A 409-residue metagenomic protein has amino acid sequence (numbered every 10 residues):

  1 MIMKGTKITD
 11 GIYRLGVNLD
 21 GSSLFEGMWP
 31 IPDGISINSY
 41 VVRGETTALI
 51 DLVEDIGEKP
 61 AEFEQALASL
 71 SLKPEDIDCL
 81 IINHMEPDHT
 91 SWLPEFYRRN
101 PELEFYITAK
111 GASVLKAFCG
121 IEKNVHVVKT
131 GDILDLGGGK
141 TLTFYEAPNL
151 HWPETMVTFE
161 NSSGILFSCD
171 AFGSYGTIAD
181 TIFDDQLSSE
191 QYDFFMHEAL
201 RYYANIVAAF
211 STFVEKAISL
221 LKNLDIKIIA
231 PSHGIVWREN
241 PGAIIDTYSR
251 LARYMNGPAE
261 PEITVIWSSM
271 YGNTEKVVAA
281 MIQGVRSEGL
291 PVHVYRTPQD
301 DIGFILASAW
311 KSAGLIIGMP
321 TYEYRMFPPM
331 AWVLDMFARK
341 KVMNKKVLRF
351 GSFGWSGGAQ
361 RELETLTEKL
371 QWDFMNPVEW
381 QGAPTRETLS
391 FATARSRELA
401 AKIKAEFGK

Functional and structural regions predicted by a protein language model:
G5-S69, V157-E160, G164-S168, T274: Conserved beta-strand hairpin/beta-sheet module of binuclear metal-dependent hydrolase folds, prominently
K7-D10, I107-T155, K216: Metallo-beta-lactamase
I50-L52, D76-M85, Y106-T108, L166-C169 (+1 more regions): Active-site neighborhood of phospho(di)ester-bond hydrolases with catalytic His/Asp-centered motifs
E58-Y106: Active-site metal-binding motif and surrounding structural segment of the metallo-beta-lactamase
H151-T155, S163, A171-A208, A252-P258: Active-site-proximal loop/helix segment associated with metal-binding centers of metalloenzymes
I178, Q191-V214, I218-I229, G234-V236 (+2 more regions): FMN-binding flavodoxin-like domain, especially the glycine-rich phosphate-binding loop
I228-E262: Terminal amphipathic helices with adjacent charged low-complexity linkers/tails
E262-L306: Long, well-ordered mid-to-C-terminal structural blocks that present hydrophobic/aromatic surfaces
